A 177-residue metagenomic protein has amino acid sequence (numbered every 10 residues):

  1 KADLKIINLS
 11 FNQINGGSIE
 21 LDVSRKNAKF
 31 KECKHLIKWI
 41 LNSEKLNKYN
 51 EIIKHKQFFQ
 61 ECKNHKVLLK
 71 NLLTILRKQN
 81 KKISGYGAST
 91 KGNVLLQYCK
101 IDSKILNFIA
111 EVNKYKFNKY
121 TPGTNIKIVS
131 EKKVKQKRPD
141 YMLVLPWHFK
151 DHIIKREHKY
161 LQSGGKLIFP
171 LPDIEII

Functional and structural regions predicted by a protein language model:
D3-N15: Conserved S-adenosyl-L-methionine
I6-L9, I128, L167: Generic structural signal for residues in well-ordered beta-strands
S10, E20-S24, G85-Y86, P170: Short beta-strand segments
N15-E61: Flexible, glycine-/basic-rich loop-and-beta segments that form/coincide with the SAM-dependent methyltransferase
N15-I19, K29-F30, G92-V94, K116-F117 (+2 more regions): Flexible loop/turn segments at secondary-structure boundaries
N47-K82: Structural signature of PLP-dependent enzymes
L72-H152, S163: A solvent-exposed beta-alpha-beta segment
H152-P172: A short, gly/pro- and small-residue-rich
